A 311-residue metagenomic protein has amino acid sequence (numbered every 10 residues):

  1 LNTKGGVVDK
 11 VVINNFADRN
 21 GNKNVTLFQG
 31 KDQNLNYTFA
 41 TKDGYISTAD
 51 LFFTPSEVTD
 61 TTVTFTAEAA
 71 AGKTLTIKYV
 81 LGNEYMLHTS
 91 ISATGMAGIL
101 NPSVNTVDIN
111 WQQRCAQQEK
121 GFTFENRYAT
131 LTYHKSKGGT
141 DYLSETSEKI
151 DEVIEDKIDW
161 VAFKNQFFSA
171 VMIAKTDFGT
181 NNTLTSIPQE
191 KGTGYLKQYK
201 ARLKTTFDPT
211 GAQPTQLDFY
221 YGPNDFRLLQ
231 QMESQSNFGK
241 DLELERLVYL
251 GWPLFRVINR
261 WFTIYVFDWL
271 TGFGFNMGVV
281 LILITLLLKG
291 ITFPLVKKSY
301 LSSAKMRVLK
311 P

Functional and structural regions predicted by a protein language model:
N2-E243: Soluble non-transmembrane domains of integral membrane proteins
K73, A93, T210, L287-P311: Membrane-interface amphipathic helices and adjacent TM-edge segments
E84, N259, T263, M306-L309: Active-site-proximal structural scaffolding
G222-N276: Interfacial loop/helix-cap signal at membrane boundaries in integral membrane proteins
